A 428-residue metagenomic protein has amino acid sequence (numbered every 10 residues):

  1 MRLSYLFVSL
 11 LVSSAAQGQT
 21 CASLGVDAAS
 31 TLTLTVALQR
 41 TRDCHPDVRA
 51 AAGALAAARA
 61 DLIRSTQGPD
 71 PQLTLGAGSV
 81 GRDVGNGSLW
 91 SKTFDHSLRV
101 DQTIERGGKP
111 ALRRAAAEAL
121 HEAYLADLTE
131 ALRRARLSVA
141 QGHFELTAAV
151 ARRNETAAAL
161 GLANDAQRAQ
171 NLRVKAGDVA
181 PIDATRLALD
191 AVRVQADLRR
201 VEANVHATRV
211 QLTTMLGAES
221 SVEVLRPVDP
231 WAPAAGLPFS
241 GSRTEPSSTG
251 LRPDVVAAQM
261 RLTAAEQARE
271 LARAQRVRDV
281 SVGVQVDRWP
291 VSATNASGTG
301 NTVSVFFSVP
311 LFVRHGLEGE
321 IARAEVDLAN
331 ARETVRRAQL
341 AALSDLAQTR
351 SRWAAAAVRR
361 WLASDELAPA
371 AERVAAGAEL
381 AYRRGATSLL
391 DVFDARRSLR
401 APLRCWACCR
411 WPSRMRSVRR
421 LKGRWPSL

Functional and structural regions predicted by a protein language model:
L6, T20-A22, V26, L403-C405 (+2 more regions): Acidic, low-complexity, intrinsically disordered peripheral segments
S13-A15: N-terminal signal peptide c-region/cleavage motif recognized by signal peptidases
G18-A77, F94, T103-I104, L112 (+8 more regions): Bacterial Sec-pathway N-terminal export signals of envelope proteins
L38, S97-R99, H143, S281 (+2 more regions): Membrane-embedded beta-strand positions in outer-membrane beta-barrel channels/transporters
V48-S65, A131, A135-T156, D165-Q167 (+6 more regions): Amphipathic alpha-helical coiled-coil segments
R49, P71-S91, T103-L132, V150-N154 (+3 more regions): Small/polar (Gly/Ser/Thr/Ala-rich) solvent-exposed segments that form structured loops/beta-strands/short helices used
L98-Q102, L212, V286, V305-V309: Residues on the lipid-exposed face of transmembrane beta-strands in outer-membrane beta-barrel proteins
E130-L251, T349, A356: Periplasmic alpha-helical coiled-coil/stalk elements that build and connect Gram-negative outer-membrane
